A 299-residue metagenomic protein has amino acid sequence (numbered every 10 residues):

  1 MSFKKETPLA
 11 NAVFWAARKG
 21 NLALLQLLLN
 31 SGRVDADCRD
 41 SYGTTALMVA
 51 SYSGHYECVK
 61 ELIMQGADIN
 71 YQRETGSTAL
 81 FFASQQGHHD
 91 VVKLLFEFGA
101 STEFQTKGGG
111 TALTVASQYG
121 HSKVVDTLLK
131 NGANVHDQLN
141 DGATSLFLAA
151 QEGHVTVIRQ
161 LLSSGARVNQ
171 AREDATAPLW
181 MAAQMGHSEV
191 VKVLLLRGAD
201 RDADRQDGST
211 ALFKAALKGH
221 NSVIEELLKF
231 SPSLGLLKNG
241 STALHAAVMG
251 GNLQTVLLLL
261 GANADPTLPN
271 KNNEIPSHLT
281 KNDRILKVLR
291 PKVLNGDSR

Functional and structural regions predicted by a protein language model:
M1-V13, N131, S164, R197 (+2 more regions): Ankyrin-repeat-protein effector appendages
P8, S41-Y42, E74-T75, K107-G108 (+5 more regions): Ankyrin repeat start-site detector
L24, E57-C58, D90-V91, K123-V124 (+5 more regions): Conserved ankyrin/ankyrin-like repeat signature
L27-V34, K60-A67, K93-A100, D126-A133 (+5 more regions): Ankyrin repeat domain, specifically the short helix-to-loop turn at the C-terminus of the second helix of each repeat
D37, N70, E103, H136 (+4 more regions): Ankyrin-repeat junction/capping positions
